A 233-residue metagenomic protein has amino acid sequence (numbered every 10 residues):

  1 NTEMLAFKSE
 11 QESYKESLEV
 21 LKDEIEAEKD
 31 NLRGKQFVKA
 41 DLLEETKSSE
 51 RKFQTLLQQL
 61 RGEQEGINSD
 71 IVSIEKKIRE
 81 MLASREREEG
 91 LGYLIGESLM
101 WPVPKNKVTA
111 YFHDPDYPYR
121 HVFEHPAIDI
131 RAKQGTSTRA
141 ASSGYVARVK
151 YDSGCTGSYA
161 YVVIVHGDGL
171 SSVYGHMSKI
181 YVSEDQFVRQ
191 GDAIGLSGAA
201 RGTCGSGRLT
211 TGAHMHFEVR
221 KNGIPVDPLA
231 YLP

Functional and structural regions predicted by a protein language model:
N1-I95: Alpha-helical oligomerization segments with coiled-coil/rod-like character
V72-Y159, Q190: Surface-exposed, glycine-biased beta-strand/turn segments
Y111, V149-K150, I180, S197-A200: Residue-level recognition of beta-strand microenvironments
H125-A127, H176, H214-E218: Histidine-centered divalent metal-coordination motifs
R131, Q186-Q190, T211-P233: Acidic, glycine-rich catalytic/binding loops that coordinate metals and/or anionic ligands
A140-Q186, S206-R208, G212-A213: Zn2+-dependent peptidoglycan hydrolase active-site motif and core
G144, F187-R201: Active-site-proximal beta-strands of protease catalytic cores
V149-C155, H176, R201, K221-G223 (+1 more regions): Long, composition-driven intrinsically disordered regions
